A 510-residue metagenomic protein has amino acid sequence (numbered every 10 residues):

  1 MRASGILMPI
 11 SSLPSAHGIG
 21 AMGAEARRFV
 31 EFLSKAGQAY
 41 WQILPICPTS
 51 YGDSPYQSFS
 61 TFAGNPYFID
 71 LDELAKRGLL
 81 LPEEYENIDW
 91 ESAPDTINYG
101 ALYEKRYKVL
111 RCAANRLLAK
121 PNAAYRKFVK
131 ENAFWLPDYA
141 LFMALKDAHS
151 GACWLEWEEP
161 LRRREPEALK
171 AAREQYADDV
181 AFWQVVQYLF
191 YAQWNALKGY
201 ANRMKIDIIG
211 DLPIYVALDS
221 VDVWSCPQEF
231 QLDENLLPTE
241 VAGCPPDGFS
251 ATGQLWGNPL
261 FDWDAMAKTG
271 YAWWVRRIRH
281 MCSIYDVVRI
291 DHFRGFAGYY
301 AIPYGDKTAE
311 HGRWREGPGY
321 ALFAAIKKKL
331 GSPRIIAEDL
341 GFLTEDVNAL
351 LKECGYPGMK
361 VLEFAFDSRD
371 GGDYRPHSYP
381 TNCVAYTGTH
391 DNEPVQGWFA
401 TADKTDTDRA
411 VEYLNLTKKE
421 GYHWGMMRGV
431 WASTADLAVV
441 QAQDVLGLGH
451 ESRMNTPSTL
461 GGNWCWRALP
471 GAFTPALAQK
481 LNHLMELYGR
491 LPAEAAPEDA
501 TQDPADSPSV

Functional and structural regions predicted by a protein language model:
M1-S11, R27: N-terminal regions that are enriched for targeting/export leaders and immediately downstream pro/stem segments
P9, S15, D53-Y191, V216-V439 (+3 more regions): Alpha-amylase-like alpha-glycosidases and glucanotransferases acting on alpha-linked glucans and related
A24-T49, I284-Y285, V430: Catalytic domains of carbohydrate-active enzymes, especially glycoside hydrolases
S34, W194-N202, K327, L351-K352: Surface-exposed amphipathic alpha-helices with a cationic face
L44, D207-I209, P213, V287 (+1 more regions): Outer-envelope exported proteins of Gram-negative bacteria
W183-V216: Conserved, well-ordered alpha-helix/loop/beta-strand core segments that scaffold catalytic motifs
G447-D499: Structured C-terminal cap/extension of enzyme domains
A500-V510: Long, low-complexity, intrinsically disordered segments
